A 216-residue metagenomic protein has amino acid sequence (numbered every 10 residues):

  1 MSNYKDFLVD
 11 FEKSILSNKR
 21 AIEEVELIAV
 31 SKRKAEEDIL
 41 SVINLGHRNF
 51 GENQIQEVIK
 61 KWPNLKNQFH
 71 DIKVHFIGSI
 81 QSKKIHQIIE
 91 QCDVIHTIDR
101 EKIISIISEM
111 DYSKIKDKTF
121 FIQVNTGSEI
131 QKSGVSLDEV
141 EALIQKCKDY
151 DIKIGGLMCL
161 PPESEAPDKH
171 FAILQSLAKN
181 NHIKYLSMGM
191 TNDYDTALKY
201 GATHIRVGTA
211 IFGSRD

Functional and structural regions predicted by a protein language model:
M1-K184, M190-N192, Y200: Conserved alpha/beta-domain cores
I183-D216: A donor-sugar binding/catalytic signature common to diverse glycosyltransferases and related nucleotide-sugar
